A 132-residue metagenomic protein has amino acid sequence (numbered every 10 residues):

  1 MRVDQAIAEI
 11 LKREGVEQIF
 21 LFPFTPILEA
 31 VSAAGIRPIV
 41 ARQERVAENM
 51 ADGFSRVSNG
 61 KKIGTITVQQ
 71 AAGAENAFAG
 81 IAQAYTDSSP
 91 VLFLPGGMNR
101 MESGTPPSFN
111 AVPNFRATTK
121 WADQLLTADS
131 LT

Functional and structural regions predicted by a protein language model:
M1-T132: N-terminal alpha/beta PP-like core and its mobile active-site loop of ThDP/TPP-dependent enzymes
